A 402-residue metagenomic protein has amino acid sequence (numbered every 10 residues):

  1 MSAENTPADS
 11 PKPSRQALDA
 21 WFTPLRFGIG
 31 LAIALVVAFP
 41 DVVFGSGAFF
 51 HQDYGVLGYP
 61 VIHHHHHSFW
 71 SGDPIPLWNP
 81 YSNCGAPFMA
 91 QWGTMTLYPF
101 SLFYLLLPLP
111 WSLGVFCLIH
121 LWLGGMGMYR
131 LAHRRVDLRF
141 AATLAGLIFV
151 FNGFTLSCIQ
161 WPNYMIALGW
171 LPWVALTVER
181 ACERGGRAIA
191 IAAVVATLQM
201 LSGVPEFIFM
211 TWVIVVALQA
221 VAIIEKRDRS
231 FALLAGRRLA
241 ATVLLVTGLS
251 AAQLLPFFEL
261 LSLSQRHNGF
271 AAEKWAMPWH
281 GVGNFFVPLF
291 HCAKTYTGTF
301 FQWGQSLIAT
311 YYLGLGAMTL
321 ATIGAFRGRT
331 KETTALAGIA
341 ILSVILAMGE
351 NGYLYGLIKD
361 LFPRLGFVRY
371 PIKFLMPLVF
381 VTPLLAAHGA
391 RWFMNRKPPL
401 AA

Functional and structural regions predicted by a protein language model:
M1-D41, L234-R238: Start-transfer (signal-anchor) and selected internal transmembrane alpha helices of multi-pass inner/ER membrane
R26-A32, F231-F258, A272, A337-L342 (+1 more regions): Hydrophobic alpha-helical membrane-interfacial segments at the cytosolic entry of transmembrane helices
L31-A34, L123-I224, R238-F257: Membrane-embedded helix bundles of polyisoprenyl
V42-R135, F140-W170, H280-L307: Active-site lumenal/periplasmic loops and adjacent helix-entry segments of GT-C-fold, multi-pass membrane
V56-L77, T242-G324, K359, P363 (+2 more regions): Periplasmic/ER-lumenal interhelical loops and adjacent helix-loop junctions in multi-pass membrane proteins
M126-R130, R134, W173-R180, V215-I223 (+5 more regions): Transmembrane alpha-helices and membrane-interface helical segments of multi-pass integral membrane enzymes
C158-M165, T299-A309, G338, L342-V381 (+1 more regions): Membrane-helix boundary/interfacial segments in multi-pass membrane proteins
K226-R237, T310, L320-Y353, P399-A402: Membrane-interface helix-loop-helix junctions at transmembrane boundaries of multi-pass membrane enzymes, predominantly
